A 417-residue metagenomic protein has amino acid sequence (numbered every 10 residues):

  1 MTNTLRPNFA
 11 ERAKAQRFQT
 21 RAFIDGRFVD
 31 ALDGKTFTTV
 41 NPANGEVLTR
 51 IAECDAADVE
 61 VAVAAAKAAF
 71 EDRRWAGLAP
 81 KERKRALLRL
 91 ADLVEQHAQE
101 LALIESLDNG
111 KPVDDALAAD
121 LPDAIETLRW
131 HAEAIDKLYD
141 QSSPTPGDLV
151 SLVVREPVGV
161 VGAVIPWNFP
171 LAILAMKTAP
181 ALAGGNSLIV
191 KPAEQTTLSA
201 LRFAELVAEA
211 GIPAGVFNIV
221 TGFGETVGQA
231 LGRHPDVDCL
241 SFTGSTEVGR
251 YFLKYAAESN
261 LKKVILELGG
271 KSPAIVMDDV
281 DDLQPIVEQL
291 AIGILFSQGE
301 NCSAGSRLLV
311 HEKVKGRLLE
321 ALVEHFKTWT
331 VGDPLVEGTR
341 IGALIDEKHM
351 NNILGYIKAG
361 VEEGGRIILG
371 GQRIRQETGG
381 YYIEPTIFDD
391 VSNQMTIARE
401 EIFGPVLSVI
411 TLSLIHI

Functional and structural regions predicted by a protein language model:
M1-I51, R85, R89, K137-V164 (+3 more regions): Terminal low-complexity tails and localization/encapsulation signals of metabolic enzymes
G45, R83, E105, G185 (+7 more regions): Residue-level signal for inorganic ion chemistry
L48-L138: Glycine-rich loop-to-alpha-helix module at the N-terminal edge of alpha/beta enzyme cores
V63, K84-A91, E95, A102 (+10 more regions): Hydrophobic face of alpha-helices
F70, R74, A91-A98, A102 (+15 more regions): Structural signal for hydrophobic packing residues in well-ordered secondary-structure cores of soluble enzyme domains
K81, I104-P112, S142-D148, V336-G342: Short linear capping/connector segments at secondary-structure termini
Y139-P285: Rossmann-like NAD(P) dinucleotide-binding subdomain of oxidoreductase/dehydrogenase enzymes
C239, E247-S392, T411-I415: ALDH superfamily catalytic-core signature
